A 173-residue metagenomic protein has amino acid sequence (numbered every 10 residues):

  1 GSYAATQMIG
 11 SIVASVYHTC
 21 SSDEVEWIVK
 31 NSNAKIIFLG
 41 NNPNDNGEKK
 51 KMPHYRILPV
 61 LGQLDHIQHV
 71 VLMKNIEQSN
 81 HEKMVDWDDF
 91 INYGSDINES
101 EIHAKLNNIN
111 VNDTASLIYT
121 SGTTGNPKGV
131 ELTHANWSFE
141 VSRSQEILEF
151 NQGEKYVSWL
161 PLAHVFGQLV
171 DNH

Functional and structural regions predicted by a protein language model:
G1-V16, V25-E26, S144-Q145, F166-H173: Hydrophobic alpha-helical segments in the ANL/AMP-binding
T6, I37, T114, T120-T123 (+2 more regions): Conserved S/T- and glycine-rich ATP-binding loop of Class I adenylate-forming
M8-N92: Structural core segment of the AMP-binding/adenylate-forming
Y17-T19, D96-S100, S138-F139: Short gly/ser/thr-rich secondary-structure transition/capping motifs
K83-V85, V130, Q168-D171: Short acidic, glycine/serine/threonine-rich loops at helix termini
V85, I91, S95-Y119, N126 (+1 more regions): Conserved pre-ATP/AMP-binding loop-to-beta segment of ANL
A115-F139: Conserved AMP-binding A3 loop
S138-H173: Conserved AMP-binding/adenylation subdomain of ANL enzymes
